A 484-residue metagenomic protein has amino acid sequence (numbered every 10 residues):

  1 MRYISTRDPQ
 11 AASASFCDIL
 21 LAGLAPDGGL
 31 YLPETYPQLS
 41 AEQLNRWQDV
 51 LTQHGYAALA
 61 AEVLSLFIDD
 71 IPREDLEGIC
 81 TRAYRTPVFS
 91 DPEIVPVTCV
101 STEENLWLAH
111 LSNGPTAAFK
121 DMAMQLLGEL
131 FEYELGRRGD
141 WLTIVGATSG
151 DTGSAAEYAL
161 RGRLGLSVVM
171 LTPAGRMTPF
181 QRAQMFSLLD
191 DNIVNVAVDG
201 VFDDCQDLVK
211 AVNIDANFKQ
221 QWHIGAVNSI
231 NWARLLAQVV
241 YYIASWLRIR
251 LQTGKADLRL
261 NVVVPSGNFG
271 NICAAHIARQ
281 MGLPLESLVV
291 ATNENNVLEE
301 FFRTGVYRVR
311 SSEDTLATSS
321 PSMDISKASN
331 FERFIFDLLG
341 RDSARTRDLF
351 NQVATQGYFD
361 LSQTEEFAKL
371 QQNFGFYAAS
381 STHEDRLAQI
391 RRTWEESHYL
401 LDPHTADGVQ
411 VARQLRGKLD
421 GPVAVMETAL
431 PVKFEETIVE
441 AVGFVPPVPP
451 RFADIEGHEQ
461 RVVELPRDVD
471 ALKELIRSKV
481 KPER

Functional and structural regions predicted by a protein language model:
M1-R484: PLP-dependent amino-acid enzyme catalytic core
